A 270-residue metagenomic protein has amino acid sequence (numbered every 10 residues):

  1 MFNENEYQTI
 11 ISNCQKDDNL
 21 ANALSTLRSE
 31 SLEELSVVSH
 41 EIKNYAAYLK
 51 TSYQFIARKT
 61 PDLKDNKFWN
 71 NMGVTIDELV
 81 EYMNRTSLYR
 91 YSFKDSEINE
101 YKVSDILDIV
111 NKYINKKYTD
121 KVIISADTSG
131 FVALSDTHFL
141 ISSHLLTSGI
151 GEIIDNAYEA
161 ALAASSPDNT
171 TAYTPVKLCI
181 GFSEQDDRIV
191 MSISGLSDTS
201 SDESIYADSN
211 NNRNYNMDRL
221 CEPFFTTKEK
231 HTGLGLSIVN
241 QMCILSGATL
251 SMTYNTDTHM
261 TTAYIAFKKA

Functional and structural regions predicted by a protein language model:
F2-E34, I42-E81, F93: Histidine phosphotransfer helical core of two-component systems
V37, N44, Y48, S142-A172: Conserved ATP-binding N-box helix of the HATPase_c
Y45-F55, D65-T128: Conserved DHp (HisKA) dimerization/phosphotransfer helix of two-component histidine kinases, i.e., the long coiled-coil
D168-D187: Short beta-strand/loop element within the Bergerat-fold HATPase_c
I189-K228: Glycine-rich/acidic phosphate-handling loop/turn and adjacent ATP-lid/helix of nucleotide-binding kinase/ATPase domains
G235, V239: Short alpha-helical Gxxx[C/S/T] motif in the catalytic ATP-binding
A248-M252: Conserved glycine-rich
